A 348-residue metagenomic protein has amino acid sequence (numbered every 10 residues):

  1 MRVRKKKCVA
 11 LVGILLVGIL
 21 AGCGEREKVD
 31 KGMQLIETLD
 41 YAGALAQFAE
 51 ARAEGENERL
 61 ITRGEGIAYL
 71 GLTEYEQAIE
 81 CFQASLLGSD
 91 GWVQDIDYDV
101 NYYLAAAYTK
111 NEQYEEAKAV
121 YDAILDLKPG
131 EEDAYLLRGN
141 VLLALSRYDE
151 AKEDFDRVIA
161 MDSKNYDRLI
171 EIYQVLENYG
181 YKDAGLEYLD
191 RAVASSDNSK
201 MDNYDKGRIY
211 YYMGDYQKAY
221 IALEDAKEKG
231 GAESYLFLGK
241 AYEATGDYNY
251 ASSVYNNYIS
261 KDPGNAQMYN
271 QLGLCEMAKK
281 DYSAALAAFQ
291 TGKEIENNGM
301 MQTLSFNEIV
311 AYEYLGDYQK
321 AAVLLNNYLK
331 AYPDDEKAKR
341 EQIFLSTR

Functional and structural regions predicted by a protein language model:
L20-Q83, L87-G91, Y98-D99, Y103 (+1 more regions): N-terminal leader/linker segments that initiate helical-solenoid repeat arrays
E25-R26, E58-L60, V93-Q94, Y98-D99 (+7 more regions): Helix-start (N-cap) detector for alpha-helical repeat units in TPR-like alpha-solenoids, especially tetratricopeptide
E37-T38, G71, K110, A144-L145 (+6 more regions): Register position in tetratricopeptide repeats
E50-A51, A84-S85, A123-I124, R157-V158 (+5 more regions): Canonical positions in the second alpha-helix
G64-I67, G71, I96-Y103, L137-N140 (+6 more regions): Canonical tetratricopeptide repeat
